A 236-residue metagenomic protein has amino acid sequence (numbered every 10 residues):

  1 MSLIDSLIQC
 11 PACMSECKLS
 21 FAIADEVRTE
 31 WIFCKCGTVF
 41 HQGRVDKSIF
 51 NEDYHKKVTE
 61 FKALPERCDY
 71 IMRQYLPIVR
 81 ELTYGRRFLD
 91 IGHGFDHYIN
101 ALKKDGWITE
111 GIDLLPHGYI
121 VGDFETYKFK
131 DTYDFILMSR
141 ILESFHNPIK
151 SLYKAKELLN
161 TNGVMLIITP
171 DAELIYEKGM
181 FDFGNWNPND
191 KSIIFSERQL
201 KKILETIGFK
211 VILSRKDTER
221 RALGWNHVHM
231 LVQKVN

Functional and structural regions predicted by a protein language model:
M1-D131, F135-S139, I149-Y153, W225-L231 (+1 more regions): Conserved N-terminal segment of class I S-adenosyl-L-methionine
L19-A24, F209-R220: Conserved S-adenosyl-L-methionine
T83, H146, N160: Short conserved AdoMet
T109, M165-L166: A short hydrophobic/small-residue beta-strand
S139-S144, D190: Short catalytic micro-motifs in class I SAM-dependent methyltransferases
H146-K150, E177: Short N-terminal helix/helix-N-cap motif within the alpha/beta-hydrolase-1
I149-V164: A short glycine-rich, Lys/Arg-flanked "PGG" loop and its adjoining helix->strand segment in the class I
I167-I193, R198-I203: Short, glycine-/aromatic-enriched active-site segment of Class I SAM-dependent methyltransferases
